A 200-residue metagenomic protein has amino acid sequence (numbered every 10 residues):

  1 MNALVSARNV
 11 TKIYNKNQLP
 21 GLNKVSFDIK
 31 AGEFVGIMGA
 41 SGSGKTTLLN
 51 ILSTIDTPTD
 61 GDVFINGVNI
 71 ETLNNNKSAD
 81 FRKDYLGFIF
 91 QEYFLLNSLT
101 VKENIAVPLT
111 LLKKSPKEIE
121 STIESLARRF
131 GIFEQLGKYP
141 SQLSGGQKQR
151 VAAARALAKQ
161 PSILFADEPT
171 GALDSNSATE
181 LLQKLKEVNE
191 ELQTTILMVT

Functional and structural regions predicted by a protein language model:
L4-T200: ABC family nucleotide-binding domain
